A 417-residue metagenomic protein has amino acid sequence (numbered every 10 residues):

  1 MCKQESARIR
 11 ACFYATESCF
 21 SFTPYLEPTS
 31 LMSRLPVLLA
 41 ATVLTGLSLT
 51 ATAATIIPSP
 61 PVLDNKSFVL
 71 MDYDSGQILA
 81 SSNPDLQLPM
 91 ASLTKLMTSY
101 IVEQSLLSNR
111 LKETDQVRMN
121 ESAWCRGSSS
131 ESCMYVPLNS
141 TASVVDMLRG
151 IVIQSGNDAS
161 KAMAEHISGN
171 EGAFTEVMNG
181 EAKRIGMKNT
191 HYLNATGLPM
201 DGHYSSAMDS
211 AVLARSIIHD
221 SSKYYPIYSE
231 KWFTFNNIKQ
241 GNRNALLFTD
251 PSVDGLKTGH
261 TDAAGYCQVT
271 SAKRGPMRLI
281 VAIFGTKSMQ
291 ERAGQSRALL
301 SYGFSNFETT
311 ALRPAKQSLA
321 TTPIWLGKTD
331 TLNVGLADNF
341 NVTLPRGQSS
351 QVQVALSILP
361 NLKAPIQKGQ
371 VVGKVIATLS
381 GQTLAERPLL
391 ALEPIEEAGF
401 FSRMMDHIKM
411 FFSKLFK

Functional and structural regions predicted by a protein language model:
R8-R10, R34: Basic polycationic patches enriched in arginine
E27-L39: Bacterial N-terminal signal peptides that target proteins for export
S48-A51: N-terminal signal peptide c-region/cleavage motif recognized by signal peptidases
A53-A211, R215-S221, N236: Active-site-adjacent loops and short helices of periplasmic peptidoglycan-processing enzymes
M187-H191, P199-Y204, M208-K417: Domain-terminus/edge residues, biased toward the C-terminal soluble/receptor-binding domains of extracytoplasmic
